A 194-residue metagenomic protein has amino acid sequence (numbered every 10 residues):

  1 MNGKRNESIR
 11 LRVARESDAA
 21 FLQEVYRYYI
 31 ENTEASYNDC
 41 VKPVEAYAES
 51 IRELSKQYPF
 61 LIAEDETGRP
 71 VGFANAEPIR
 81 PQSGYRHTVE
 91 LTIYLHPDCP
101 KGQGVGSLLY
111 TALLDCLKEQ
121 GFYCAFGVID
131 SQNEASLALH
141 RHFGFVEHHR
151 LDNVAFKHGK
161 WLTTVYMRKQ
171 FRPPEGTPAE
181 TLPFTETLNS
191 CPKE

Functional and structural regions predicted by a protein language model:
R10-L22: A short beta-loop-alpha structural element at the N-terminal edge of CoA-dependent acyl/N-acetyltransferase catalytic
Q23, R27-S50: Conserved GNAT-fold acetyl-CoA-binding loop/helix
V41-P100, Y110-T111, Q170-R172: Acetyl-CoA-dependent GNAT
N75-P78, F126-I129, V146-T163, R172-P173: Conserved catalytic-core motifs of GNAT/GCN5-like acyltransferases
V89, N153-E194: C-terminal "cap" of GNAT-fold acetyltransferases
G102-D115, A138-H142: Conserved acetyl-CoA-binding loop-helix of GNAT-fold acetyltransferases
L117-I129: Conserved GNAT acetyl-CoA-binding A-motif
G127-L137: Conserved beta-strand-loop-alpha-helix junction that forms the acyl-donor binding cleft
